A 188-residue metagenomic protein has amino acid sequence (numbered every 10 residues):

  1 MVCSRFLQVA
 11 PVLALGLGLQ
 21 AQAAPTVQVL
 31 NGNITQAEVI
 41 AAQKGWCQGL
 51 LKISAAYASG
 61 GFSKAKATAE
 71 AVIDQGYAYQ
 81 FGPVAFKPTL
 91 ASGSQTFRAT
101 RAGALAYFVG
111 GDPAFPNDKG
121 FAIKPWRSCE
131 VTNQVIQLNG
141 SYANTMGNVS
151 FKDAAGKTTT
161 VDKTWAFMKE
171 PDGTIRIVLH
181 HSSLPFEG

Functional and structural regions predicted by a protein language model:
M1-A10: Bacterial N-terminal signal peptides that target proteins for export
C3-S4, A21, P25: N-terminal leader/targeting segments
V9-G18: Bacterial N-terminal signal peptides
A23-Y79: Short, low-complexity N-terminal intrinsically disordered segments enriched in polar/charged residues
I40, G60-Q134: A solvent-exposed, acidic/Ser-Thr-rich amphipathic alpha-helical stretch
L138-M146, S150, A154-G188: Short beta-strand edge/turn micro-motifs at domain boundaries
